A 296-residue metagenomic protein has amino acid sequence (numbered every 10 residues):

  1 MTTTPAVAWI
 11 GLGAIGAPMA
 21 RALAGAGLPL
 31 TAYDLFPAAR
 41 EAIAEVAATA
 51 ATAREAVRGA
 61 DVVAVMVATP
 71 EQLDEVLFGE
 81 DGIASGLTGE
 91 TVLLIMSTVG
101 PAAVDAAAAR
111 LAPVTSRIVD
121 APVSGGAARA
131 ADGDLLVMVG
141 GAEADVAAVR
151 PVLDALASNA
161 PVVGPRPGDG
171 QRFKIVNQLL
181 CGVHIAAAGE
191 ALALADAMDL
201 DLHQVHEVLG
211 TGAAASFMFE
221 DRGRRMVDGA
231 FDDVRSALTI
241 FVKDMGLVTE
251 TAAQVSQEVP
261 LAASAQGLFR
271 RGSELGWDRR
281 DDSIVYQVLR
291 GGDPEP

Functional and structural regions predicted by a protein language model:
M1-M66, N159: NAD(P)+-binding Rossmann beta1-loop-alpha1 motif at the extreme N-terminus of oxidoreductases
V7-W9, A32, L93, I118-D120 (+1 more regions): Short glycine-aspartate micro-motif
L30, T49-A50, I118-V119, A160 (+2 more regions): Hydrophobic beta-strand scaffold residues
R54-V65, P70-L135: Rossmann-like NAD(P)(H) cofactor-binding subdomain of soluble oxidoreductases
T98-Q178: Rossmann-fold dinucleotide-binding core
D169-G292: Helical "substrate-binding/catalytic lid" subdomain of Rossmann-like NAD(P)-dependent dehydrogenases/reductases
